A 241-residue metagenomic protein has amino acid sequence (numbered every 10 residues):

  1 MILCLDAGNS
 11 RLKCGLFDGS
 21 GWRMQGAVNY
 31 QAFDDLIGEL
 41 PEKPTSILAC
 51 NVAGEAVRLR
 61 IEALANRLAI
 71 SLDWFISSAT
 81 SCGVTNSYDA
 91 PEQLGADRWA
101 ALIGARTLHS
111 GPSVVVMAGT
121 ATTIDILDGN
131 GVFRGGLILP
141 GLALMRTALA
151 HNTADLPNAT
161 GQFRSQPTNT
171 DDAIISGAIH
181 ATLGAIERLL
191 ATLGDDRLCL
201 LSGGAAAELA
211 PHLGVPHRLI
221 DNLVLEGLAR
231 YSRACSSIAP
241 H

Functional and structural regions predicted by a protein language model:
M1-R23, A105, G111-F133, L149 (+1 more regions): Gly/Thr-rich phosphate-binding beta-strand-loop-beta motif of the actin/hexokinase/Hsp70
M1-S81: N-terminal glycine/serine-rich phosphate-binding loop of ATP-dependent small-molecule kinases, especially carbohydrate
R11, C50-V57, S176, D196-L213: Glycine-rich phosphate-binding loops at beta-strand->alpha-helix junctions
A69-G83, G214-A229: Conserved phosphate-binding/catalytic loops in two-lobed NTP-binding clefts
G83-S113, G227-I238: Conserved phosphate-binding catalytic cores of ATP/NTP-utilizing and phosphoryl-transfer enzymes
A100-V114, R134, L139-L156: Small-residue (GG/TT-enriched) beta-loop-alpha framework at ligand/catalytic clefts
L139-L193: Active-site rim beta-loop-alpha module in soluble metabolic enzymes
A154, I179, H217-H241: Glycine-rich phosphate-binding/hydrolytic loop that grips phosphoryl groups
